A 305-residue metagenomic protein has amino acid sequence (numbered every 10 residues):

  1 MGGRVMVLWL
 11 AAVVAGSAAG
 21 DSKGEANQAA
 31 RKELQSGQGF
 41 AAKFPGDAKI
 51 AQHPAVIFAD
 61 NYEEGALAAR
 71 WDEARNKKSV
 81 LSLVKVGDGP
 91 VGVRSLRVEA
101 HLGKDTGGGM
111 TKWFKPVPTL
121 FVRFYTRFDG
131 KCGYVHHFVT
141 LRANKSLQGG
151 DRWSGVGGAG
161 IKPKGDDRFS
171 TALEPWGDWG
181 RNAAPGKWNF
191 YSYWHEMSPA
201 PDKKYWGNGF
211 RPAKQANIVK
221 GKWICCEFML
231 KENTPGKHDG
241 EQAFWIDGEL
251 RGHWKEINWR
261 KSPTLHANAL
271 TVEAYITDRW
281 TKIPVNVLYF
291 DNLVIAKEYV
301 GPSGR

Functional and structural regions predicted by a protein language model:
W9-A19: Hydrophobic h-region of N-terminal signal peptides that target proteins for export in Gram-negative bacteria
K23-R75, G157-G160, K164: Extracellular carbohydrate-recognition regions
Y62, C225-N258: Carbohydrate-binding surfaces in secreted/extracellular proteins
A66-R97: Extracellular glycan-recognition surfaces and repeat-rich motifs
D88-D202, F210, V294-S303: Secretory/extracellular carbohydrate-interaction modules and structurally similar beta-sandwich "look-alikes"
T119, Y125, R211-M229, D239: Trp-centered recognition loops
K220, H238-A243, R279-N292, S303: Extracellular carbohydrate recognition
K255-Y289: Flexible glycan-contacting loops in extracellular carbohydrate-active proteins
